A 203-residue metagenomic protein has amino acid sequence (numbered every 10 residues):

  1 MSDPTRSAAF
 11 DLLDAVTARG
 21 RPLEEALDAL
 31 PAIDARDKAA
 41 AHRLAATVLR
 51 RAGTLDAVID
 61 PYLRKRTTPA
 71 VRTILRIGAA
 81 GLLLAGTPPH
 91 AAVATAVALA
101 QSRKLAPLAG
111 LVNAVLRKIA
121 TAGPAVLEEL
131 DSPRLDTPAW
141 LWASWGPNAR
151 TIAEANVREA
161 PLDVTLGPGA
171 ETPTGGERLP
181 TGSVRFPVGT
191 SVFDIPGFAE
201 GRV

Functional and structural regions predicted by a protein language model:
M1-G197: Class I Rossmann-like S-adenosyl-L-methionine
G197-V203: Short, intrinsically disordered, charge-balanced linker/junction segments flanking boundaries in proteins
